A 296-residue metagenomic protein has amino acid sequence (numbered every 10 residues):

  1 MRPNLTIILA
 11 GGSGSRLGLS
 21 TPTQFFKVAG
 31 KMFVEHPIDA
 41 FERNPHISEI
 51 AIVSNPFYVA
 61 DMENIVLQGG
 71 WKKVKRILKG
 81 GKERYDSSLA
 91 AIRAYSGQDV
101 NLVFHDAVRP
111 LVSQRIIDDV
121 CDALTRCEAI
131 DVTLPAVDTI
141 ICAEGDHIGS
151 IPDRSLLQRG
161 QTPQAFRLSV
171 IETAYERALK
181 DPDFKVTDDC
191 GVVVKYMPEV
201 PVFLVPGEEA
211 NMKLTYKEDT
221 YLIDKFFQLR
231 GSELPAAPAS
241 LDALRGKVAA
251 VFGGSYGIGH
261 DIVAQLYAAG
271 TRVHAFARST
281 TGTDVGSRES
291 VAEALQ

Functional and structural regions predicted by a protein language model:
R2-V59: N-terminal glycine-rich phosphate-binding loop and ensuing alpha1 helix
G11, A249-G253, F276: Conserved N-terminal Rossmann-fold NAD(P)-binding element of oxidoreductases
G14, S255, V263: N-terminal Rossmann NAD(P)H-binding glycine-rich loop of SDR-like oxidoreductase domains
G30, A107, G254: NAD(P)H cofactor-binding loop motif with strongest signal on the N-terminal glycine-rich segment
V34-D99, D181-P182: Conserved N-terminal catalytic core of the sugar/cofactor nucleotidyltransferase
I50-A51, G270-T283: Conserved glycine-rich Rossmann-like NAD(P)H-binding loop of the short-chain dehydrogenase/reductase
I77, R278-S290, Q296: Rossmann-fold cofactor-recognition segment
L111-F203: Conserved core of the sugar-phosphate nucleotidyltransferase
